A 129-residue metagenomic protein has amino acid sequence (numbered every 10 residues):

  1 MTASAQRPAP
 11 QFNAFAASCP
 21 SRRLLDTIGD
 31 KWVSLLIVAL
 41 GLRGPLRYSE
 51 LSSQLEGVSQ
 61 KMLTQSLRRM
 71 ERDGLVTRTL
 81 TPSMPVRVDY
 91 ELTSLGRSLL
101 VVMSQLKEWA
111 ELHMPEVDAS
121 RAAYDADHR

Functional and structural regions predicted by a protein language model:
M1-I28, H128-R129: N-terminal leader segment of winged-helix/HTH proteins
F15-M62, P82-S83, D89: N-terminal helix-turn-helix DNA-binding core of bacterial DNA-binding proteins
S21, L25, M103-A110, M114-R121: Hydrophobic alpha-helical core bundles mediating ligand binding, dimerization, or RNAP-core interactions
L63, L67-M70: Basic amphipathic alpha-helical segments that dock to polyanions
G74: Glycine-centered, phosphate/nucleic-acid-interacting loop/turn motifs that mediate DNA/RNA or nucleotide
R78: Short beta-strand "wing" residues that participate in macromolecule-binding interfaces
P82-L106: Basic, amphipathic "hinge/linker" alpha-helix immediately C-terminal to the N-terminal HTH DNA-binding motif
A119-R129: Acidic/histidine-enriched, glycine/proline-rich intrinsically disordered or flexible terminal extensions
